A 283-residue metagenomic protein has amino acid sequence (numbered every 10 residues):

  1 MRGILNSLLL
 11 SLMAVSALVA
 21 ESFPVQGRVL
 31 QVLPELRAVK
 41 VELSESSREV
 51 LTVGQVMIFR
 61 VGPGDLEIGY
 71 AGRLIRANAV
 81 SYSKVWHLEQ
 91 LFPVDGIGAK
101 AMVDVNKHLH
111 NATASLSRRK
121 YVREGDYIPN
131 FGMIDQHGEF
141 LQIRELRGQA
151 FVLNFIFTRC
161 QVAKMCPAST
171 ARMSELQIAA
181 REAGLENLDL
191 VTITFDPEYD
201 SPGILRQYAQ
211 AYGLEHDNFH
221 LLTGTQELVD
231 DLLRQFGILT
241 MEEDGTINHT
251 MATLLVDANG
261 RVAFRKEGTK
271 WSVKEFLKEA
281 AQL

Functional and structural regions predicted by a protein language model:
N6-A17: Bacterial N-terminal signal peptides
V19-Y127: N-terminal targeting signals for export/organelle localization
L30, L141-Q142, A263-F264: Generic structural signal for well-ordered beta-strand positions
Y70-L74, T158-Q161, E175, A180: Membrane-embedded segments
P129, D217-F219, D230, R234-L254: Structural micro-motif
L141-R172: Short active-site neighborhood of thiol/selenol oxidoreductases, capturing the structured segment around
A168-L232: Structural microenvironment flanking redox-active thiols in thiol-disulfide oxidoreductases
L239, E243-L283: Thiol-/selenol-based redox modules, centered on thioredoxin-like and closely related oxidoreductase domains
